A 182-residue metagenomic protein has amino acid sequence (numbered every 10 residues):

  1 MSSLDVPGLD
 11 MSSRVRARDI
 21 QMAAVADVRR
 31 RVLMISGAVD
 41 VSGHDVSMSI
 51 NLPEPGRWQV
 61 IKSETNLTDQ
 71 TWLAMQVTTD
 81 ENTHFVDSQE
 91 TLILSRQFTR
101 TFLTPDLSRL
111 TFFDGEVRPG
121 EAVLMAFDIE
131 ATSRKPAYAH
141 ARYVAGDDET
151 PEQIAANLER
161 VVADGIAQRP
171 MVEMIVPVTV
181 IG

Functional and structural regions predicted by a protein language model:
S2-G56, E81-S88: Low-complexity, acidic Ser/Thr/Pro/Gly-rich terminal tails and inter-domain linkers that flank the onset of structured
S47-N51, S63-E64, F112-E116: Beta-strand-rich interaction surfaces with strong enrichment in secreted/lumenal proteins
L52, K62-T71, T79: Asparagine-centered strand-capping/turn motif at beta-strand->loop junctions
W58-V60: Structural beta-strand segments of beta-rich domains
Q70, E81-L94, E152: Short aromatic-acidic-glycine turn motif
E90-P105: Solvent-exposed beta-strand/loop surfaces of large extracellular or lumenal domains
L107-R142: Low-complexity, intrinsically disordered segments enriched in Ser/Thr together with acidic residues
I129-I181: Serine/threonine-enriched low-complexity regions used as flexible
